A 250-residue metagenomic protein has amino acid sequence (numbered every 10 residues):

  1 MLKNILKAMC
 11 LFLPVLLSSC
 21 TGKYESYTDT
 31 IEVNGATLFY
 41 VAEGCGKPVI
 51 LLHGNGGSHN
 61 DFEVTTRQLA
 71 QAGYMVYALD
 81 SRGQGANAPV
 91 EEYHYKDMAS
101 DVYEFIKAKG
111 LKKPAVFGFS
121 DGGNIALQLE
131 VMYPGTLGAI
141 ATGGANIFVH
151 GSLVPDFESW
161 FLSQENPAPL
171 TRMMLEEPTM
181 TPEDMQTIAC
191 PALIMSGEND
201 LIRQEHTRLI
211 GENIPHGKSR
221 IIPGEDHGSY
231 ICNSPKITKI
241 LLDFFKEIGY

Functional and structural regions predicted by a protein language model:
A42-G85: Conserved HGGG/HGGXW glycine-rich cap/lid loop of the alpha/beta-hydrolase fold
S81-P114: Active-site loop/oxyanion-hole signature of alpha/beta-hydrolase fold enzymes
K112-V149: Conserved hydrolase catalytic core segment
P169-D184: Active-site nucleophile elbow and catalytic-triad environment of alpha/beta-hydrolase enzymes
I188, I194-S196: Short beta-strand/loop motif that positions the catalytic acidic residue of the alpha/beta-hydrolase fold
L201-H206: Conserved alpha/beta-hydrolase "acid-adjacent" motif
E212-G228: Catalytic histidine neighborhood in serine/cysteine hydrolases with alpha/beta-hydrolase-type architecture
G224-Y250: Catalytic active-site module of serine/aspartate enzymes centered on a nucleophile-bearing elbow/loop
